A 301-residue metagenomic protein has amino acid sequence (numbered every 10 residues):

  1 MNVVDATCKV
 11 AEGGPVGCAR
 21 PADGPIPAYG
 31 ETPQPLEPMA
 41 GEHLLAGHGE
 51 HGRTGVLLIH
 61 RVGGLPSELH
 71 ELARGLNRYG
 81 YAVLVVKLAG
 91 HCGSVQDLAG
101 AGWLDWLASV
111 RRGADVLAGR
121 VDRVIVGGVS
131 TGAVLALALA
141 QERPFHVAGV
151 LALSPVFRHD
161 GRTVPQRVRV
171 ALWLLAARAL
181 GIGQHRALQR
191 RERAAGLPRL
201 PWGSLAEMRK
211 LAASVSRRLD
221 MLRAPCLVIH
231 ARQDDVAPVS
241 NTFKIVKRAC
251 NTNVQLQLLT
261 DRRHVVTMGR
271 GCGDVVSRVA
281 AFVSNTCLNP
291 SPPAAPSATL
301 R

Functional and structural regions predicted by a protein language model:
G63-A73: The serine-hydrolase catalytic nucleophile loop
A73-V95: Conserved alpha/beta-hydrolase
G128-G132, A136: Gly/Ala-rich beta-loop-alpha elbow adjacent to hydrolase catalytic centers
L151-G161: Active-site nucleophile loop of the alpha/beta-hydrolase fold
L222, V228-H230, D234: Short beta-strand/loop motif that positions the catalytic acidic residue of the alpha/beta-hydrolase fold
D235-N241: Conserved alpha/beta-hydrolase "acid-adjacent" motif
F243-V265: Catalytic histidine neighborhood in serine/cysteine hydrolases with alpha/beta-hydrolase-type architecture
D261-R301: Catalytic active-site module of serine/aspartate enzymes centered on a nucleophile-bearing elbow/loop
